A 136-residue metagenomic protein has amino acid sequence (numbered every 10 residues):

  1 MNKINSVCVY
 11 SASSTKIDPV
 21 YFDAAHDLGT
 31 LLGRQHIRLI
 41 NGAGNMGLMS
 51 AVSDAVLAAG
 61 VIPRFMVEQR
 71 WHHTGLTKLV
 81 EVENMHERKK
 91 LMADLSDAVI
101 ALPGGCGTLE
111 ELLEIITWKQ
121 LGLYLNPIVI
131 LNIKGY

Functional and structural regions predicted by a protein language model:
M1-L95, K134-Y136: A cross-family phosphate/adenosyl-ligand binding-site feature
D18-V20, C106-L113: Glycine/threonine-rich flexible loop motifs
L39-N41, S96-T108: A short, small-residue-rich loop immediately preceding and capping a beta-strand
S50-A55, E110-G122: Short Gly/Thr/Asp-enriched flexible loops that form oxyanion-binding sites at enzyme active sites
L76-T77, D97, L125-I128: Short, solvent-exposed beta-strand edge segments and adjacent coil->beta transition regions
H86, C106-L109, L131-K134: Short, amphipathic alpha-helical segments
L102, I116-Y136: Short, acidic/small-residue loops that bind anionic groups at enzyme active sites
